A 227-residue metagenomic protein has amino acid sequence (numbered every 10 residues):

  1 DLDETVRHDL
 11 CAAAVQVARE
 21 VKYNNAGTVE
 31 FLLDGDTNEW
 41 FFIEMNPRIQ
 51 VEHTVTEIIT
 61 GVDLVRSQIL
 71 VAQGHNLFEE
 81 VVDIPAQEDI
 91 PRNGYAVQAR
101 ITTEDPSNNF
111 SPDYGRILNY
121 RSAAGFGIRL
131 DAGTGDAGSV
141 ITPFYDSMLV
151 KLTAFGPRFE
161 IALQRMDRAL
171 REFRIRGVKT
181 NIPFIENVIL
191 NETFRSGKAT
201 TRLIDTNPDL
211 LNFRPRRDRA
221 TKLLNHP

Functional and structural regions predicted by a protein language model:
D1-D3: Acyl-group handling in specialized metabolite and lipid biosynthesis
R7, C11-R19, I69-L70: Short amphipathic alpha-helical segments
A14, T54-P227: Catalytic cores of soluble metabolic enzymes centered on carboxylation/carboxyl-transfer
A18-V21, F173: Hydrophobic pocket-lining residues that define ligand/cofactor binding sites across diverse proteins
V21-N25, F144-D146: Short loop/turn motifs at secondary-structure junctions and domain boundaries
Y23-Q50: Conserved metal-phosphate-binding beta-hairpin within the catalytic cores of diverse ATP-dependent phosphoryl-transfer
